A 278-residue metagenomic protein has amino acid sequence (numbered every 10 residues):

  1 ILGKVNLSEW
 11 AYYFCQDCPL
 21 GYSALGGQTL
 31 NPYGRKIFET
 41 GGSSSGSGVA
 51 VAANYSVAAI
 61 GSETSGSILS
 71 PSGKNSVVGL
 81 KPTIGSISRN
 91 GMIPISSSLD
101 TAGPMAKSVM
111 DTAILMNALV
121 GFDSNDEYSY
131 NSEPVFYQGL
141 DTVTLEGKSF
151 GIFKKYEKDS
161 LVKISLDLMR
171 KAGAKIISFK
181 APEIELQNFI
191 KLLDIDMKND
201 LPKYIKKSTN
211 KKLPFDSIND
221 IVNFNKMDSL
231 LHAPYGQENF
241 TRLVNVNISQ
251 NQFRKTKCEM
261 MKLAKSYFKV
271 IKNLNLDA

Functional and structural regions predicted by a protein language model:
I1-A102, E127: Short glycine/serine-rich loop/turn segments
I1-L2, N54-A58, S108, K148 (+2 more regions): Loop/turn elements at helix/coil->beta-strand transitions in domains of secreted/extracellular proteins
K4, S56, L119, L161-V162 (+2 more regions): Glycine-rich, small-residue loops and helix-cap segments that act as flexible hinges at active-site edges
Q16-S23, Q187-D200: Charged, often glycine-rich, active-site loop that binds/positions anionic groups
A52, N117-S124, R170-A174, D194 (+3 more regions): Sec-exported extracytoplasmic/periplasmic mature domains
K81-S165: A short helix-breaking turn/cap at a secondary-structure junction
T144-G151, I195-L263: Short helix-loop capping/hinge segments that flank enzyme active sites or metal/cofactor-binding pockets
K175-F189: Short connector loops at secondary-structure junctions
